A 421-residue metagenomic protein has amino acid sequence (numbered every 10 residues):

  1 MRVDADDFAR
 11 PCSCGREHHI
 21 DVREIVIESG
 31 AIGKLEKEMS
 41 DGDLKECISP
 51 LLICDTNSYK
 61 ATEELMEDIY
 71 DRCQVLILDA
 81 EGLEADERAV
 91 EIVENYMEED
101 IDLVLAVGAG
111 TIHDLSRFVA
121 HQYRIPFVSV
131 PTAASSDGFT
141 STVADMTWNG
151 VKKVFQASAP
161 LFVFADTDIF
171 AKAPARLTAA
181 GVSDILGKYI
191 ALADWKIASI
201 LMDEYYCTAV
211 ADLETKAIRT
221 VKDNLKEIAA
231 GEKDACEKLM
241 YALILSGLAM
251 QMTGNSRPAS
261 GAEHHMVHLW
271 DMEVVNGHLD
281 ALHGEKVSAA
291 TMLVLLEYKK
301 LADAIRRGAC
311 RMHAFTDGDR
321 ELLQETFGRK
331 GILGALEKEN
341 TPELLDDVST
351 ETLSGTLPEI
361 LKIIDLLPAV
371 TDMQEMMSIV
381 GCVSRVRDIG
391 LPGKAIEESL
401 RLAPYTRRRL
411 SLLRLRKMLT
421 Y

Functional and structural regions predicted by a protein language model:
M1-D21, I185, A302-Y421: C-terminal charged capping/lid subdomain of soluble metabolic enzymes
M1-L103: ATP/NTP phosphate-donor binding region
E17-H19, L44-K45, Y96-E99, A120 (+6 more regions): Solvent-exposed alpha-helices and their adjacent loops that cap or buttress functional pockets in soluble metabolic
R23, Q122-T220: A glycine/threonine-rich phosphate-anchoring loop and its flanking beta-alpha core in nucleotide/phosphate-binding
S40, L44, E98, F162-A175 (+10 more regions): Generic secondary-structure signature for well-ordered alpha-helical cores
I53-C54, G108, A165: Short beta-strand/turn micro-motifs composed of small residues that flank or help shape donor/cofactor-binding pockets
E99-V119, Y123-A133: A short, small-residue-rich loop immediately preceding and capping a beta-strand
L213-P358, K362-D372: Active-site segments that bind and position negatively charged phosphate/pyrophosphate groups
